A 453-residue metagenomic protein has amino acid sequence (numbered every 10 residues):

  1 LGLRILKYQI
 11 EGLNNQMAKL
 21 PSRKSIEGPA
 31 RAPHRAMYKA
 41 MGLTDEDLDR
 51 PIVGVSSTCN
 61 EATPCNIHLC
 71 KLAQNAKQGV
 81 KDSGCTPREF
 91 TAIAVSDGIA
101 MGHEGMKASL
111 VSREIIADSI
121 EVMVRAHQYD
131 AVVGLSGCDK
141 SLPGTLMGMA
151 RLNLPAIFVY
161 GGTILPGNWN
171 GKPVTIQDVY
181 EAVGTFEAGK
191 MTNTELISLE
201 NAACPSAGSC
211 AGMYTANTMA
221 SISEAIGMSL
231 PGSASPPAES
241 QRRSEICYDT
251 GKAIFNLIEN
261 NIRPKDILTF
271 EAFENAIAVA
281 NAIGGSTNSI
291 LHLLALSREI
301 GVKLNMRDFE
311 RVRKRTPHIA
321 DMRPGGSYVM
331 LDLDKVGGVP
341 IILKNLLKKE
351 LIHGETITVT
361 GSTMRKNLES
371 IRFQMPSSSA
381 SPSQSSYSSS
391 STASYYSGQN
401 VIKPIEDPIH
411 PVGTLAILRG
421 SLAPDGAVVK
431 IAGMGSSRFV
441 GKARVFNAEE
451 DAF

Functional and structural regions predicted by a protein language model:
G2-Q16: Short, Lys/Arg-enriched N-terminal segments with co-localized hydrophobic residues within the first ~10-30 amino acids
M17-E61, C65-I67, L72-I93, G98-I99 (+4 more regions): Catalytic or ion-coupling anion/metal-binding cores of large enzyme and transporter domains
S109-D118: Glycine-rich, highly charged phosphate/nucleotide-binding loops
I115-I116, G137-S141, E271-A272: Short, glycine/acidic-rich beta->alpha junctions
V124-T145, I157-Y160: A short, small-residue-rich loop immediately preceding and capping a beta-strand
